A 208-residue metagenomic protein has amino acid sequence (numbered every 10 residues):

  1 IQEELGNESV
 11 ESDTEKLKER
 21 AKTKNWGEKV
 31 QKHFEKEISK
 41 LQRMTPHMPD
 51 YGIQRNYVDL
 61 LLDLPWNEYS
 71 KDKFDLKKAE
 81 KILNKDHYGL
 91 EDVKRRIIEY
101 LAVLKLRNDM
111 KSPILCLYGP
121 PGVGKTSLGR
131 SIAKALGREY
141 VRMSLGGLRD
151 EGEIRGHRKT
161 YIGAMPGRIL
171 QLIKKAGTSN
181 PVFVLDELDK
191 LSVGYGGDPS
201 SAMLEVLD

Functional and structural regions predicted by a protein language model:
I1, Y57, I97, G124-T126 (+5 more regions): Conserved RecA-like P-loop NTPase ATPase core
I1-L106: Extended, charged alpha-helical coiled-coil/arm scaffolds that mediate oligomerization and mechanical coupling in large
N67, G146-R149, L188-L191: Conserved nucleotide-binding/hydrolysis micro-motifs of P-loop NTPases
K111-L145, K174, L204: Walker A/P-loop
L117-G119, G156, E187: The Walker A (P-loop) glycine that initiates the GxxxxGKT/S ATP-binding motif of P-loop NTPases
E139-K159: Conserved P-loop NTPase mechanochemical-coupling segment
T160-V184: Conserved alpha-helical scaffold flanking the Walker A/P-loop in AAA+ ATPase domains
L185-D208: Conserved catalytic/switch belt of AAA+ P-loop NTPases
